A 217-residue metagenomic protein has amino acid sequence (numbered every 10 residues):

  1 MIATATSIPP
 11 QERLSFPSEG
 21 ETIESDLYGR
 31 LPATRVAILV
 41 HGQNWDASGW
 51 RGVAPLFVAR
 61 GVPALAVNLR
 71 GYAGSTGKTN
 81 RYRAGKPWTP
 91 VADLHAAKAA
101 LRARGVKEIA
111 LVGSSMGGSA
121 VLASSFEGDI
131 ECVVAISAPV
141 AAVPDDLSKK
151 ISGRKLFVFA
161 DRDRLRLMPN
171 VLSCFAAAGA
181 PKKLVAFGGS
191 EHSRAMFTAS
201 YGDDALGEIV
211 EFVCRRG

Functional and structural regions predicted by a protein language model:
I2-R30: N-terminal cap/lid segment of alpha/beta-hydrolase-fold proteins
T34-G42: Short beta-strand element of the alpha/beta-hydrolase
Q43-P55, M168-P169: The serine-hydrolase catalytic nucleophile loop
G49, Y82-R104: Alpha/beta-hydrolase active-site loop
V58-K78: Conserved alpha/beta-hydrolase
A99-S152: Primarily recognizes the serine-hydrolase "nucleophile elbow" in alpha/beta-hydrolase and SGNH/GDSL folds
I151, F157-F159: Short beta-strand/loop motif that positions the catalytic acidic residue of the alpha/beta-hydrolase fold
S190-G202: Catalytic histidine-centered segment of alpha/beta-hydrolase-like enzymes
